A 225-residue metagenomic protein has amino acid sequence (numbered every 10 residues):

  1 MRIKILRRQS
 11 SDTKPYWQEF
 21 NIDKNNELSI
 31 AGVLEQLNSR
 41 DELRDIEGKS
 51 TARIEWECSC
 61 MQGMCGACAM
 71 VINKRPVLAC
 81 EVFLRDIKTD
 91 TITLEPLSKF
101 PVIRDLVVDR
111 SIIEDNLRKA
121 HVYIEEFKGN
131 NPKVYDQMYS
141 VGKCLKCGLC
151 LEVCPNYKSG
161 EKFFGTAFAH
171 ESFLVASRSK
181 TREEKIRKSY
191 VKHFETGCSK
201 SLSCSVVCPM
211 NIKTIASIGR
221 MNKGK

Functional and structural regions predicted by a protein language model:
M1-F20: Eukaryote-biased recognition of intrinsically disordered, low-complexity regulatory segments
Y16-G32: Short, flexible N-terminal segments of the mature chain
D23, I72-K74: Short strand-turn-strand beta-turns centered on an Asx-Gly dipeptide
L28-K49, D90-K225: Ferredoxin-type iron-sulfur electron-transfer modules in oxidoreductases and energy-metabolism complexes
Q36, E55-S59, A67-I72: DNA-contacting interfaces and partner/effector-binding or oligomerization modules in DNA-centric proteins
